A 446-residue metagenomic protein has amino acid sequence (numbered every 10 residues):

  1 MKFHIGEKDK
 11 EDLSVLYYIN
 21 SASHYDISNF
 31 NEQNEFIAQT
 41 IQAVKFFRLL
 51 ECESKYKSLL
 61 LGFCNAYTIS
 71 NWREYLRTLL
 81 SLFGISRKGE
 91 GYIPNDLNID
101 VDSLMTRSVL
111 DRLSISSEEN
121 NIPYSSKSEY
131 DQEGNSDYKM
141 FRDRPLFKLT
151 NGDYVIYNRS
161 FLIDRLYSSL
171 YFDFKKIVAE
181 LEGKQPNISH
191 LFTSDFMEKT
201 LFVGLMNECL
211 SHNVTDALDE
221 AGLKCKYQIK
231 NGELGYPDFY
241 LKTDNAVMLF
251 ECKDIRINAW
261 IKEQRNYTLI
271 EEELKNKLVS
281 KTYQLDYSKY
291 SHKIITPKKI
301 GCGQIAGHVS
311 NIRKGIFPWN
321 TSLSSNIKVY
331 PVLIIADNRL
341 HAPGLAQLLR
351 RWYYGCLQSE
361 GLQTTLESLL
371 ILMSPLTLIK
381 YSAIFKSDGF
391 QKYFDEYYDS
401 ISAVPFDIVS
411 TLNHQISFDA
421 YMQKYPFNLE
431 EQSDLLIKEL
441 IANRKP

Functional and structural regions predicted by a protein language model:
F3-T215, L348-P446: Interfaces and regulatory segments of ATP-dependent nucleotide/adenylate/phosphodiester-chemistry enzymes
Q185-D407: Catalytic core segments in nucleotide and nucleic-acid processing enzymes
